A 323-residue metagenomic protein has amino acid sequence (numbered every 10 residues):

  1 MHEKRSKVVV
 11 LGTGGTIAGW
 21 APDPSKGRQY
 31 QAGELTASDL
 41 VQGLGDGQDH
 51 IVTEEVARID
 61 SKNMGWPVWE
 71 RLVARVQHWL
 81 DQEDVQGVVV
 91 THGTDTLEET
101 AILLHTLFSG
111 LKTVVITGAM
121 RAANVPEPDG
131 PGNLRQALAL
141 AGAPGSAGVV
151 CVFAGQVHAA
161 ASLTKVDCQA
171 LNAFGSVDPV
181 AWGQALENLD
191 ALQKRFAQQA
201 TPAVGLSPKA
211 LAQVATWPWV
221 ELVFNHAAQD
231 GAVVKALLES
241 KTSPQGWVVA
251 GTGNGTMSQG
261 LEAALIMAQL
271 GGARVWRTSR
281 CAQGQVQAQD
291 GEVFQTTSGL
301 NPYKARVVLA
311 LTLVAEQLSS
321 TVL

Functional and structural regions predicted by a protein language model:
M1-L323: Active-site histidine-anchored catalytic micro-motif
